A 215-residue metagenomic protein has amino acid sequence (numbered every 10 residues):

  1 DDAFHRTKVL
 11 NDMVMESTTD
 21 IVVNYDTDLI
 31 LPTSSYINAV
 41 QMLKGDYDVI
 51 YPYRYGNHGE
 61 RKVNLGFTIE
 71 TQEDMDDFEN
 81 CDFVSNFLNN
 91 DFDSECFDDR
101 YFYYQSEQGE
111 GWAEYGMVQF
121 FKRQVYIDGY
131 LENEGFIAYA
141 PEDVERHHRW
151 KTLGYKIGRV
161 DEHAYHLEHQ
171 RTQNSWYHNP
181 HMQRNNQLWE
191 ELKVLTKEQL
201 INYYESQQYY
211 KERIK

Functional and structural regions predicted by a protein language model:
D2-E16: Glycine-rich, basic loop-to-helix element that forms the pyrophosphate-binding segment of sugar-nucleotide handling
F4, Y53, Y139-A140: Tryptophan-centric aromatic hotspots in well-structured domains and transmembrane helices
K8, D12, N38-A39, E145-R149: Alpha-helical elements of Rossmann-like donor-binding domains used by nucleotide-donor carbohydrate transfer enzymes
T19, D46-D48, Y155: Short, high-confidence coil segments that cap the C-terminus of an alpha-helix and link into the following beta-strand
D20-P32: Short beta-strand-to-loop acidic/aromatic patch adjacent to the donor-nucleotide binding site
D28-I30, Y55-H58, Y126, A164-Y165 (+1 more regions): Short, solvent-exposed loop/turn segments at secondary-structure junctions
P32-E134: Conserved catalytic core of nucleotide-sugar-dependent glycosyltransferases
E107, G111-Y115, G135-K215: C-terminal catalytic/acceptor-binding lobe
